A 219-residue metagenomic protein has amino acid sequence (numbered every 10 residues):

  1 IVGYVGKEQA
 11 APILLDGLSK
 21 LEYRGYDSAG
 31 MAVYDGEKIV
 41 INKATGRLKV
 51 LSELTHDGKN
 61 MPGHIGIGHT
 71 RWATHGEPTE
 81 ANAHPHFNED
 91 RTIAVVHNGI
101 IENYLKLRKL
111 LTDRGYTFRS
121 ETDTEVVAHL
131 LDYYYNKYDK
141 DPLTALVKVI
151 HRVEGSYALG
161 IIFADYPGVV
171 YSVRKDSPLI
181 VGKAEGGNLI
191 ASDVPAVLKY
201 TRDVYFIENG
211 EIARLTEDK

Functional and structural regions predicted by a protein language model:
I1-E217: Conserved short alpha-helical segments that host acidic/polar catalytic motifs at enzyme active sites
